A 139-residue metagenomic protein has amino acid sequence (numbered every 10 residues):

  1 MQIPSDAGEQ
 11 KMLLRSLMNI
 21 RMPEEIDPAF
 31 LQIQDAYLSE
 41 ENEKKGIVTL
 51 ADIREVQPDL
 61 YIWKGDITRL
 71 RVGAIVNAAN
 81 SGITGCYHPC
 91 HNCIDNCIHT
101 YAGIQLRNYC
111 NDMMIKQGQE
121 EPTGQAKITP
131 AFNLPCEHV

Functional and structural regions predicted by a protein language model:
M1-V139: Macrodomain-like recognition of ADP-ribose-binding/processing modules
